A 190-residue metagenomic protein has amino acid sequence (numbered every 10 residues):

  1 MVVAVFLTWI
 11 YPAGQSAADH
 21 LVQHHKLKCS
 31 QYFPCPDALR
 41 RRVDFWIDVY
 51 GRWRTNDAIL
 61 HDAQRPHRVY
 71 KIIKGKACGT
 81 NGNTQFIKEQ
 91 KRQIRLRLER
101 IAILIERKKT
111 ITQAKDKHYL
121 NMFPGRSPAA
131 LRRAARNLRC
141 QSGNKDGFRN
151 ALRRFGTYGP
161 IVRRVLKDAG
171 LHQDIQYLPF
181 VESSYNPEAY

Functional and structural regions predicted by a protein language model:
V2-W9: Bacterial N-terminal signal peptides
W9-A169: An acidic, Gly/Ser/Thr/Pro-rich helix-cap/linker signature
H172-E188: Short, functionally critical alpha-helical segments immediately adjacent to catalytic or ligand/cofactor-binding
